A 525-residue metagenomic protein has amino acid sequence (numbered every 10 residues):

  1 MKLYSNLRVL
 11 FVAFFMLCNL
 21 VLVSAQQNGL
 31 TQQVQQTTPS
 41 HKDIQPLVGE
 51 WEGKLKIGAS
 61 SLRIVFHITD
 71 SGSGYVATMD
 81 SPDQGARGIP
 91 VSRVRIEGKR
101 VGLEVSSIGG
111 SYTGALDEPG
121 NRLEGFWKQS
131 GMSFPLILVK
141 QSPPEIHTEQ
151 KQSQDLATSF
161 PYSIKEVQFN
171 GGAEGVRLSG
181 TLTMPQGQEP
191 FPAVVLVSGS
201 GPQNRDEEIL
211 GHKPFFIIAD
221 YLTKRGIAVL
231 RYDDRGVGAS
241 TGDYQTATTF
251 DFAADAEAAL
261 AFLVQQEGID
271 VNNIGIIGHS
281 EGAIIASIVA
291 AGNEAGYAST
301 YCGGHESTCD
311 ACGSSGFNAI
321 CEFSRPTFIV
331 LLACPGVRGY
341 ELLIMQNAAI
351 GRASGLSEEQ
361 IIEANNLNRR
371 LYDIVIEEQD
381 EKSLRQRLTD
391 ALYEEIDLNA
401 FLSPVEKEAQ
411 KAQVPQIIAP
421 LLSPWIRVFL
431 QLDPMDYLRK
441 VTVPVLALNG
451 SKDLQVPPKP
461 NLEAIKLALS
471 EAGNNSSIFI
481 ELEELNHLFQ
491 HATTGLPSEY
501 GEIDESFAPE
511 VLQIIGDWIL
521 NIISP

Functional and structural regions predicted by a protein language model:
V34-E118, R122-Q129, P161-Y162, V167 (+1 more regions): Central antiparallel beta-sheet cores of small beta-barrel/beta-sandwich binding domains
E145-E189: N-terminal cap/lid segment of alpha/beta-hydrolase-fold proteins
E189-F191, S200-L230, G339, L454-P458: Short substrate-entry loop that stabilizes the transition state in hydrolases
T246-E267: Alpha/beta-hydrolase active-site loop
F262-L356: Primarily recognizes the serine-hydrolase "nucleophile elbow" in alpha/beta-hydrolase and SGNH/GDSL folds
V330-K440: Accessory cap/linker subdomain of secreted extracellular hydrolases
V441, A447-N449: Short beta-strand/loop motif that positions the catalytic acidic residue of the alpha/beta-hydrolase fold
V443, P457-A468: Short alpha-helix in the alpha/beta-hydrolase fold that links the catalytic acid
